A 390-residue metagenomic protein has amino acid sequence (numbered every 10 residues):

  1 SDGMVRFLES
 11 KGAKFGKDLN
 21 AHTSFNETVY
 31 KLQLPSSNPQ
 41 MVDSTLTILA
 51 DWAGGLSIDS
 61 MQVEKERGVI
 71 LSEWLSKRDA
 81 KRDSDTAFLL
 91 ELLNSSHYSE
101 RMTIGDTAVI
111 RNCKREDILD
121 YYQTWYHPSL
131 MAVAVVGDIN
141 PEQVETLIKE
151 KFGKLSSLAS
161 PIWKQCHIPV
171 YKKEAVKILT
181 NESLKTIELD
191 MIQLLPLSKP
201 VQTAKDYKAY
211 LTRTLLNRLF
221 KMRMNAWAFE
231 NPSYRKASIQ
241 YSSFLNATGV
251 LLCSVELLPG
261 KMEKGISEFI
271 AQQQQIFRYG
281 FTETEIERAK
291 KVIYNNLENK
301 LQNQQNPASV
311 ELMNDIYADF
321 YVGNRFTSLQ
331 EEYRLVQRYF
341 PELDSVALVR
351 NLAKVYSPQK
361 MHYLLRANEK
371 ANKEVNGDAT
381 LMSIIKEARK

Functional and structural regions predicted by a protein language model:
S1-Q33, D83, E100-D106, R218-G249: M16/MPP (pitrilysin/insulinase) zinc-metallopeptidase core fold and M16-derived inactive scaffolds
L32-E66, F244-Q302, V322-F326, R338-E342: M16/insulysin-pitrilysin zinc metalloprotease superfamily fold
S44, S60, S84-T86, T107 (+1 more regions): Coil residues (strongly favoring Ser/Thr
S57-L75, N140, A159-K173, R235-Y241 (+3 more regions): Acidic/histidine-enriched alpha-helical segments
S60, R67-G68, I118-E150, K360-Y363: Non-catalytic, conformational "gating/processing" segments within enzyme and secreted inhibitor domains
N140-D206, Y210, N217, K221-M222 (+3 more regions): Proteolytic maturation boundary segments
L195-K199, K205-E283: Structured mid-domain segments that build the active-site/substrate or prosthetic-cofactor binding neighborhood
